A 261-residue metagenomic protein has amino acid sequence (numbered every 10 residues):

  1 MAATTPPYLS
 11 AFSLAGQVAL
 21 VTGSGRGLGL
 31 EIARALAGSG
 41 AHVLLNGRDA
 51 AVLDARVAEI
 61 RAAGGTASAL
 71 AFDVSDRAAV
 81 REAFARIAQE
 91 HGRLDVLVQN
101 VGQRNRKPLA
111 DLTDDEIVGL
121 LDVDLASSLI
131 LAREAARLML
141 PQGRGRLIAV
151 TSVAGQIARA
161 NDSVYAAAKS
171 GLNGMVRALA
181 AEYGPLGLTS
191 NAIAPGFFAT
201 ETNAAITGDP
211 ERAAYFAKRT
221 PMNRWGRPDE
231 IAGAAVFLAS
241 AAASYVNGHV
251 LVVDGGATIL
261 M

Functional and structural regions predicted by a protein language model:
A2-S10, I157, V236, N247-M261: Short C-terminal tail/terminal secondary-structure segment of NAD(P)H-dependent dehydrogenase/reductase domains
V18, G25-G27: Conserved glycine-rich cofactor-binding loop
P108-L109, E116-L121, R212, F216: Substrate-binding pocket helix/loop in short-chain dehydrogenase/reductase
A110, I157-S163, P185-L186, N223 (+1 more regions): Active-site loop immediately N-terminal to the catalytic Tyr-X3-Lys motif of short-chain dehydrogenase/reductase
A132, A168, V176: Active-site helix of classical SDR
S152: Residue(s) in the substrate-gating loop at a strand-loop-helix junction that position the organic substrate next
G184, T189, V246-G248: Short, small/polar-rich loop/turn modules that mediate ligand/substrate recognition or access, typified
